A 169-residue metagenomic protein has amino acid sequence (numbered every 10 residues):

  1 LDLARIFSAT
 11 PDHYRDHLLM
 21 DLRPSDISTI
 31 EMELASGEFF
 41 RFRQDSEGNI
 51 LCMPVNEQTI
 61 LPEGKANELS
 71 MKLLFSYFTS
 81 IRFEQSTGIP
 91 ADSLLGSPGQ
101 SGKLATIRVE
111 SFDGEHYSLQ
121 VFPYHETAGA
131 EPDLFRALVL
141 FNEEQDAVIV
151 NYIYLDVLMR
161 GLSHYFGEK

Functional and structural regions predicted by a protein language model:
L1-K169: Soluble, acidic/polar mature domains that operate outside membranes
